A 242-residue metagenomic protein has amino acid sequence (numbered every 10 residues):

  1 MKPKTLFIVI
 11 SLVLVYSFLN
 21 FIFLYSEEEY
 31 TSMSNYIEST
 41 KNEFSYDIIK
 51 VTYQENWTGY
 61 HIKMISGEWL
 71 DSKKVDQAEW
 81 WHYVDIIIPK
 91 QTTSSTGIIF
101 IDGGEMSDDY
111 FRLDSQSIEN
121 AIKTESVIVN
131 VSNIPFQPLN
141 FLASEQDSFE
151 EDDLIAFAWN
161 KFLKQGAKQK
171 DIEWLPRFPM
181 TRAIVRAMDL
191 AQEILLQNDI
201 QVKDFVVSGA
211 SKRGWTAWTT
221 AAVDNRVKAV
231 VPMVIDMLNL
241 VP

Functional and structural regions predicted by a protein language model:
M1-S11: N-terminal Sec-pathway targeting helices
V9-N20: Bacterial N-terminal signal peptides
S39-Q91, V131, I172, F178: N-terminal cap/lid segment of alpha/beta-hydrolase-fold proteins
G67, G103-S107: Active-site glycine-rich loops that stabilize anionic/oxyanionic intermediates across multiple enzyme folds
Y83, S95-G103: Short beta-strand element of the alpha/beta-hydrolase
E105-M106, I128-V185, L238-P242: Cap/lid segment of the alpha/beta-hydrolase catalytic domain
F111-V129: Short amphipathic alpha-helix adjacent to the substrate-entry channel of hydrolases
D189-P242: Primarily recognizes the serine-hydrolase "nucleophile elbow" in alpha/beta-hydrolase and SGNH/GDSL folds
